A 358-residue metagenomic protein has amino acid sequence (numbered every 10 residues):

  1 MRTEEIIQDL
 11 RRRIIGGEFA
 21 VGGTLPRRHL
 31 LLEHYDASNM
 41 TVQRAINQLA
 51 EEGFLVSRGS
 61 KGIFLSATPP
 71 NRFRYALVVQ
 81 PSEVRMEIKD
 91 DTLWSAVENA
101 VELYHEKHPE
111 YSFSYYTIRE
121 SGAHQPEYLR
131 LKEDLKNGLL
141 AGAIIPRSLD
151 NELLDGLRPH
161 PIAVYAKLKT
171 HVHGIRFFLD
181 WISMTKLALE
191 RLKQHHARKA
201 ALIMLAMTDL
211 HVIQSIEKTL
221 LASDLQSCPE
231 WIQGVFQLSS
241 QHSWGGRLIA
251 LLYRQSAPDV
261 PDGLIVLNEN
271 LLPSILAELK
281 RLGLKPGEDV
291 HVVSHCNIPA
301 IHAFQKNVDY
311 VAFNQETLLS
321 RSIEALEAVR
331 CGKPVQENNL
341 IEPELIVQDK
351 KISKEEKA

Functional and structural regions predicted by a protein language model:
M1-E4, Q8, G16, R28 (+1 more regions): Amphipathic helical "hinge" segments at domain boundaries
M1-N71: N-terminal helix-turn-helix DNA-binding module of bacterial transcription factors
L77-V78, K136-R147, A201-A206, V235 (+2 more regions): Periplasmic-binding protein-like
Y104-G122, A201-I203, E217-R247: Short beta-strand elements in bilobed, periplasmic/extracellular small-molecule ligand-binding domains
P146-M184, N270, C296-V308: Flexible loop/hinge segments that line or gate small-molecule binding clefts
T170-I203, W244-Y253, L272, A312-C331: Hydrophobic alpha-helical segments within soluble ligand-binding/sensing domains
A188-E230, E337-I352: An alpha-beta-alpha
L252-A358: Flexible loop/turn connectors
